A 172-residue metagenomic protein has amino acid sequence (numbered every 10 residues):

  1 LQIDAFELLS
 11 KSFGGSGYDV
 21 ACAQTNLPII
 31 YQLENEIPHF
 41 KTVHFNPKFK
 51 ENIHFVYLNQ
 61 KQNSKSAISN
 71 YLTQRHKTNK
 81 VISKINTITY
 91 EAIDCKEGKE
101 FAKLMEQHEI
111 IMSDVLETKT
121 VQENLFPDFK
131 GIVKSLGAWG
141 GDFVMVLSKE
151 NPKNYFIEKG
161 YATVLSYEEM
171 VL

Functional and structural regions predicted by a protein language model:
L1-Q2: DPxDG-like acidic metal-binding loop motif
F6-G14, Y18-A138, M145-L172: C-terminal nucleotide
